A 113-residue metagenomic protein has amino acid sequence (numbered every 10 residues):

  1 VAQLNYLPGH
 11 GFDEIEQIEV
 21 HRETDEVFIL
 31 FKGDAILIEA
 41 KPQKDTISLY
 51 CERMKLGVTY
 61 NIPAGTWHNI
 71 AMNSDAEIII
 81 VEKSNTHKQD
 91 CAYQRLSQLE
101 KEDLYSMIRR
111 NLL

Functional and structural regions predicted by a protein language model:
V1, T24-V27, G57, D75-A76: Short, surface-exposed beta-edge/turn micro-motifs
V1-I18: A short glycine-rich, His/Asp/Glu-containing loop-to-beta-strand
L7-F12, L56-G57, P63-G65, D75: Tight coil/turn sites that cap or link beta-strands
D13-R22, C51-E52, I70-M72: Short histidine-centered beta-strand/loop micro-motifs that create catalytic or ligand/metal-coordination sites
R22-P42: Glycine- and acidic-residue-biased ligand/ion/polar-headgroup-sensing regions
D34-I36, V58-T59, E77: Structural motif
P42-A64: Short acidic-glycine-tyrosine-enriched beta hairpin
A71-L113: Double-stranded beta-helix
